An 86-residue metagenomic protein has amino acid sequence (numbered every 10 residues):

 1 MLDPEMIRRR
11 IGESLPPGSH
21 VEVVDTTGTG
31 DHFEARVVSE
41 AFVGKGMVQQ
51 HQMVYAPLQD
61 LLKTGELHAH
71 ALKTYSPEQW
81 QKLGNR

Functional and structural regions predicted by a protein language model:
M1-H20: N-proximal, solvent-exposed amphipathic alpha-helical segments enriched in charged/polar residues
L2, G30, K45: Residues that form or flank phosphate/diphosphate-binding pockets in enzymes that use nucleotide phosphates
I7-I11, V48-G65: Short, non-transmembrane amphipathic alpha-helical segments
P17-E34, S39: Short edge beta-strands and adjacent turn/loop segments
V24, H32, H51, H68-H70: Histidine-centered active-site/metal-ligand motif
G28-G30, F42, P77-Q79: Short Gly/Pro-enriched loop/turn and capping motifs at secondary-structure junctions
E34-H51: A short interface-forming secondary-structure element
Y55-R86: C-terminal structural segments of small proteins and small subunits
